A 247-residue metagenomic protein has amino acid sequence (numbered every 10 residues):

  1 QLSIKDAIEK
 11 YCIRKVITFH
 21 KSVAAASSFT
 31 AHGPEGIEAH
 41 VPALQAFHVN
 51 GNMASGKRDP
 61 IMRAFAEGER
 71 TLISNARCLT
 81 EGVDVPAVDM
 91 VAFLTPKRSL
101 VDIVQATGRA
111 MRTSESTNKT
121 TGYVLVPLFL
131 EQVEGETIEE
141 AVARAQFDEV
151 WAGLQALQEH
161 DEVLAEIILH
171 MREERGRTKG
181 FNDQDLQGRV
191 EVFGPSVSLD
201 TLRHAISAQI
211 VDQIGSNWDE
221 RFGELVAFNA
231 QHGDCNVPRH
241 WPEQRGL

Functional and structural regions predicted by a protein language model:
Q1-K21: Conserved interdomain linker/interface between the two RecA-like ATPase lobes of SF2 helicase motors
L2-I4, S27-E35, Q105-M111: Short, well-ordered amphipathic alpha-helices
E9-I13, A39-L44, S116-T121: Short helix-terminating capping/connector loops at secondary-structure junctions
H20-A24, A76: Helix N-cap/beta->alpha junction signal
V23-H48: Conserved helicase motor "Helicase C" RecA-like lobe of SF1/SF2 P-loop NTPases
F47-I168: Conserved RecA-like P-loop NTPase helicase motor core
G180-L247: IQ-motif-like calmodulin-binding regions
